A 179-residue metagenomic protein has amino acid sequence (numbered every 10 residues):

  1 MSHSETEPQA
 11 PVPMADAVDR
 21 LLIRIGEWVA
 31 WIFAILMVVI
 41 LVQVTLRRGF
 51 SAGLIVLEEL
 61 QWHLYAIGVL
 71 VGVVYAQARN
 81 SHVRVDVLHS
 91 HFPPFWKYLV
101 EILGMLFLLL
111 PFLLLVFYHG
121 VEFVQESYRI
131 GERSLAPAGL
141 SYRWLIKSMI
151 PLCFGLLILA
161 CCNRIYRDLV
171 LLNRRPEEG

Functional and structural regions predicted by a protein language model:
M1-G179: Alpha-helical transmembrane segments and membrane-interface helix-loop junctions in multi-pass membrane proteins
